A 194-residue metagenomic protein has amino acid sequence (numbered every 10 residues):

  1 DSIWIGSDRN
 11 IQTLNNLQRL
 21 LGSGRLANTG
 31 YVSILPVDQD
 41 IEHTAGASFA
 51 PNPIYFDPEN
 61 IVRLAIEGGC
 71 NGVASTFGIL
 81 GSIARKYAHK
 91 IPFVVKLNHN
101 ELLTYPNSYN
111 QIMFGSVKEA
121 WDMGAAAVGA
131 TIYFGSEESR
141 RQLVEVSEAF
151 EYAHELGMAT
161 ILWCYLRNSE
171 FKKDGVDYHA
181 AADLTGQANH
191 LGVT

Functional and structural regions predicted by a protein language model:
D1-V37: N-terminal basic, low-complexity leaders that serve as flexible interaction/assembly modules and, when applicable, as
A27, V32-I34, Q39-T194: Alpha/beta enzyme core
